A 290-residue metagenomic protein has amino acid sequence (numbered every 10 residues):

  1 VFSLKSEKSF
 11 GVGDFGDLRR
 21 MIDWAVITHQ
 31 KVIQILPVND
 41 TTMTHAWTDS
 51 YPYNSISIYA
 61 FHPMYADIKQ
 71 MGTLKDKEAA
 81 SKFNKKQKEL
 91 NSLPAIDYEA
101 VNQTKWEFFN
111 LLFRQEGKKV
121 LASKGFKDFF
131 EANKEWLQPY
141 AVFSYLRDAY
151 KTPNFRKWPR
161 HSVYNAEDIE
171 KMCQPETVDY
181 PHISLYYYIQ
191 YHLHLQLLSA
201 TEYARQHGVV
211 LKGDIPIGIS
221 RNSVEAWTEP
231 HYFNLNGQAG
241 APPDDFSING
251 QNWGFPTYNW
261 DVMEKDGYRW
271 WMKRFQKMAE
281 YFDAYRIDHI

Functional and structural regions predicted by a protein language model:
V1-K5, F10: An acidic-aromatic substrate-binding cleft motif
F2, V38-D40, P216-S220, I290: Active-site beta-loop-alpha junctions enriched in small/polar residues
E7, H45-L195, G218-I290: Alpha-amylase-like alpha-glycosidases and glucanotransferases acting on alpha-linked glucans and related
F10-G13, W24: N-terminal ordered "arm"
D17-T41, K277-A284: Catalytic domains of carbohydrate-active enzymes, especially glycoside hydrolases
A25, I35, F143, A204 (+2 more regions): Conserved, mostly hydrophobic/aromatic
V32, G208-K212, A284-R286: Structural preference for beta-strand elements that scaffold enzyme active sites
L193-Q206, V210: Active-site pocket-lining segments that scaffold enzyme catalytic pockets across diverse folds
